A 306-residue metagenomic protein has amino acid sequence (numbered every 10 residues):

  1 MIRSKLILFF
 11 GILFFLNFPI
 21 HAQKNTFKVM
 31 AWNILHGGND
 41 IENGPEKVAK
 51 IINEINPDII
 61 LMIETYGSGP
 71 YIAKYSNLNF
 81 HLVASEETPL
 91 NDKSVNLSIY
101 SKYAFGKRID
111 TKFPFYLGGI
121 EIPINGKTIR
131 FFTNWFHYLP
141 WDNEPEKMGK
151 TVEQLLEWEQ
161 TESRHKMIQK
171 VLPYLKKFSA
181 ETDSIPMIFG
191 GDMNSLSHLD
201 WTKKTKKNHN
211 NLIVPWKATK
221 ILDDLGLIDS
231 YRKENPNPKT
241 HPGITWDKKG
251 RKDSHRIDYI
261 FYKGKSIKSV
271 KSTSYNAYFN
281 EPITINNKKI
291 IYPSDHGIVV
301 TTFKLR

Functional and structural regions predicted by a protein language model:
I2-L6, I20-Y75, T128, D295 (+1 more regions): N-terminal, active-site-proximal structural segment of metallo-dependent hydrolase catalytic domains
L8-N17: Bacterial N-terminal signal peptides
K28-A31, I59-I63, S98-I99, R130-T133 (+5 more regions): Structural recognition of the beta-strand scaffold that forms the well-ordered cores of secreted hydrolase catalytic
G44-V48, S68-I72, N96, R164-Y174 (+1 more regions): Stable alpha-helical elements in mature extracytoplasmic
I59-P145, Y275: Structured beta-strand-rich core segments of catalytic domains in phosphoester-bond hydrolases
D110-T111, K177-M187, S195-R306: Metal-dependent phosphoester-hydrolase catalytic domains
D142-E162: A solvent-exposed, charged loop/short amphipathic helix patch at secondary-structure junctions
Q160-M193: His/acidic metal-ligating clusters that form di-metal
